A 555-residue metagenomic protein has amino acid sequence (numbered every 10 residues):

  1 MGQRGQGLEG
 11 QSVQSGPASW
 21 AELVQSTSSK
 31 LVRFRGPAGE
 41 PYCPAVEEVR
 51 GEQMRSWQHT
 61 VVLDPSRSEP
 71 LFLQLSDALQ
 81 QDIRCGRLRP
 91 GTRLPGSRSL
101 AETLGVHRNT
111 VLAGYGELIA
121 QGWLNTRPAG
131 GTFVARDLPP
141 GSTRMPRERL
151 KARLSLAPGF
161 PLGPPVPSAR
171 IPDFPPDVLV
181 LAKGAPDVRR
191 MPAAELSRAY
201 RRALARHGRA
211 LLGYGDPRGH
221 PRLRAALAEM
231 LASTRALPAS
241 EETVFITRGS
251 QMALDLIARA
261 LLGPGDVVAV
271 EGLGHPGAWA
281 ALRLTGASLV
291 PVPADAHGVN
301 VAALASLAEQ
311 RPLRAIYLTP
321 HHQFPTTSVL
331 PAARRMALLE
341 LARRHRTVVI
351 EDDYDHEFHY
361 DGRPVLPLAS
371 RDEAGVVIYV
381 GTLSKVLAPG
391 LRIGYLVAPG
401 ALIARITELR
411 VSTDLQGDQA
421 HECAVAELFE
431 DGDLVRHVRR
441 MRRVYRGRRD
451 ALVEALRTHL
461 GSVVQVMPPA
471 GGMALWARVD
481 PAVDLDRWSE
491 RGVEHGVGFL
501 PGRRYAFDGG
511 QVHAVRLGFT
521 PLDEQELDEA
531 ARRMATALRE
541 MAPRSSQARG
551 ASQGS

Functional and structural regions predicted by a protein language model:
G2-Q14: Extreme N-terminal basic, low-complexity initiation segments that serve as generic localization/processing leaders
Q11-R202, A401, T407, V411-D418 (+9 more regions): N-terminal basic, amphipathic alpha-helical segments
A129, S370-R405, A420: Active-site PLP attachment segment
Y200-R346, E357-A374, I378, Y445 (+2 more regions): Conserved core of the PLP fold type I
L227, C423-D431: Helix-loop "lid/cap" segments that line or gate small-molecule binding pockets
Y505-G509: AMP-binding (ANL) adenylation modules
